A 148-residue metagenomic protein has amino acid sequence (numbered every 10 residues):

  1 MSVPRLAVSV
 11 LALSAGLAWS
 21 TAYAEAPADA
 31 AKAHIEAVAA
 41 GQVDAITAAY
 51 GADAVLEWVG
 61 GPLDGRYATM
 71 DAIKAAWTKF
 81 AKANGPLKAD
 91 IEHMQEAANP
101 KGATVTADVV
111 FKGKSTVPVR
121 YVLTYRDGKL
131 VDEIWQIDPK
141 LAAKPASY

Functional and structural regions predicted by a protein language model:
M1-S9: Bacterial N-terminal signal peptides that target proteins for export
V8-A18: Bacterial N-terminal signal peptides
W19-A24: Sec/Tat signal peptide C-region and signal peptidase I cleavage site
Q42-E57: Short, well-ordered alpha-helical segments enriched in acidic and aromatic residues
V55-A68, A81: A short gly/proline-enriched turn/hairpin at secondary-structure junctions
D71-S115: Surface-exposed, charged secondary-structure patches
T116-Y148: Short beta-strand edge/turn micro-motifs at domain boundaries
